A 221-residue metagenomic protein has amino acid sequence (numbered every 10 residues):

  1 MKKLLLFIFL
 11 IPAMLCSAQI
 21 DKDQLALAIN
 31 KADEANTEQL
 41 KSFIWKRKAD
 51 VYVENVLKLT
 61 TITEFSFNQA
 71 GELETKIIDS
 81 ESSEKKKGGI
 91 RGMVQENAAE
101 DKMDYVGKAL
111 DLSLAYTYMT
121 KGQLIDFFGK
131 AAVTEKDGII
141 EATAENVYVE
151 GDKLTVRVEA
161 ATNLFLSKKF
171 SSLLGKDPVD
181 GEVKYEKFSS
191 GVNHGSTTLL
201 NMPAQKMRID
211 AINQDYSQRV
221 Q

Functional and structural regions predicted by a protein language model:
M1-L4: Positively charged n-region of N-terminal signal peptides that target proteins for export
F9-S17: Hydrophobic h-region of N-terminal signal peptides that target proteins for export in Gram-negative bacteria
C16-K46: N-terminal leader/targeting segments and the immediate start of mature chains
I20-D21, E81-D152, S172-L174: Flexible, processing/modification-adjacent segments and terminal tails in exported/periplasmic/extracellular proteins
N36-K86: Solvent-exposed N-terminal domain segments of exported/luminal and surface proteins
L40-S42, T60, F128, D137 (+2 more regions): Extracytoplasmic
E64-S66, D126-E135, V156, Y185-K187: Short, exposed beta-strand/loop patches in secreted or surface proteins that constitute
D137-Q221: Gly/Pro-enriched, hydrophobic low-complexity segments that function as extracytoplasmic propeptides/linkers
